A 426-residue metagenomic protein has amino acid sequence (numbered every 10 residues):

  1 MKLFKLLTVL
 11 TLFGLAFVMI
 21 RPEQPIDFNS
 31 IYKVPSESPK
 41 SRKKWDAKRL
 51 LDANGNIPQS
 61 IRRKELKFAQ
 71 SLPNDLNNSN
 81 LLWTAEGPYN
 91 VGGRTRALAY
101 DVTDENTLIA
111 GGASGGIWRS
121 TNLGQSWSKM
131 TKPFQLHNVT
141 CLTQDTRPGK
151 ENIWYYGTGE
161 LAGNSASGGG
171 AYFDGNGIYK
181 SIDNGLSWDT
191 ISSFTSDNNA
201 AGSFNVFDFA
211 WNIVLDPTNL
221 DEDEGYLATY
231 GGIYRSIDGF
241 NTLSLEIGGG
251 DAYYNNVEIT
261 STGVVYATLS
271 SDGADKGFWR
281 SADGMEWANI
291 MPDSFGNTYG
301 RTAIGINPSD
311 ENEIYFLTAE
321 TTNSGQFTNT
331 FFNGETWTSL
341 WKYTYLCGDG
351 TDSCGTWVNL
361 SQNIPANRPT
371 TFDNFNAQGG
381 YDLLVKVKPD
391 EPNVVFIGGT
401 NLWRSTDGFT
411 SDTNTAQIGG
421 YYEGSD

Functional and structural regions predicted by a protein language model:
F4-D426: Extracellular glycan-interacting surfaces
